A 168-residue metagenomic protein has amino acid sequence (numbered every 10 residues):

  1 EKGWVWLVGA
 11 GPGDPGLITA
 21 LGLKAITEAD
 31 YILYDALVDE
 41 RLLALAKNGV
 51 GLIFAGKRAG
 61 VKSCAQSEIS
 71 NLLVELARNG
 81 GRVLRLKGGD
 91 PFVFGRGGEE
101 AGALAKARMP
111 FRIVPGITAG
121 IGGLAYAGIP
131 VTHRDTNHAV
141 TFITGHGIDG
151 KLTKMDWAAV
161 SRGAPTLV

Functional and structural regions predicted by a protein language model:
E1-A10, A20-I117, G122: Class I S-adenosyl-L-methionine
E1-W4, F111-R112, T118-V168: Beta-strand/loop-alpha-helix module characteristic of Rossmann-like adenine-cofactor folds
L7-L17, G147-I148: Short, glycine-rich nucleotide/cofactor-binding loops
D14, D39-E40, F92, D149 (+1 more regions): Glycine-rich nucleotide phosphate-binding loop and flanking beta-alpha elements of Rossmann-like dinucleotide-binding
D14, E75-A77, T132: Short, flexible segments with low predicted structural confidence
P15, I26, R58-A59, W157 (+1 more regions): Bulky hydrophobic/aromatic packing residues
